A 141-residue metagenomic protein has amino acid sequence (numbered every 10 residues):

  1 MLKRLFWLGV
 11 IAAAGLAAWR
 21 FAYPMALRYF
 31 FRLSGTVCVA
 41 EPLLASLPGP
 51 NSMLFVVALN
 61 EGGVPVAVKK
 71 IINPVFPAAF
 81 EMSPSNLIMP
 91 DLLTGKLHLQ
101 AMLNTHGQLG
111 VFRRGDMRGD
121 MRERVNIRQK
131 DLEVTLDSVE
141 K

Functional and structural regions predicted by a protein language model:
F6-W19: Hydrophobic membrane-insertion alpha-helices, especially the h-region of bacterial N-terminal signal peptides
A18-R32, L47-P48: Beta-strand-rich domain onsets/edges
W19, A79-E81, D120-K141: Extracellular beta-sheet/turn segments enriched in Thr/Pro/Gly and aliphatic residues
F31-E41: A short, amphipathic beta-strand motif
L43-N51, M89-D91: A short beta-turn/strand-edge loop motif at beta-sheet boundaries
M53-L59, H98-M102: Beta-strand signatures of extracellular beta-sandwich domains
V57-L93: Tryptophan-paired
L103-D116: Short acidic/polar inter-strand loop motif in beta-rich domains
